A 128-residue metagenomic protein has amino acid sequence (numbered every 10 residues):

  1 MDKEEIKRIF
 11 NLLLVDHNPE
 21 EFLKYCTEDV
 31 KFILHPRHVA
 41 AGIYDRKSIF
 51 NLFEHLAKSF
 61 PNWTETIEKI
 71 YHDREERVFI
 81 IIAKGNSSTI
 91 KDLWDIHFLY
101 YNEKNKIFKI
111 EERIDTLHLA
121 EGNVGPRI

Functional and structural regions predicted by a protein language model:
M1-E28: Short acidic-aromatic low-complexity motifs
M1-I9, F32, D45-N51, N105: Short charge-dense sequence patches
E4-L14, P36-V39, L52-L56, E112: Short, mixed-charge, low-aromatic patches
L13, F22, I33, T116-H118: Acidic/proline-rich low-complexity IDRs
P19, L23, T27-R74: A solvent-exposed, acidic/Ser-Thr-rich amphipathic alpha-helical stretch
N51, H55-I128: A beta-strand edge to alpha-helix "cap/lid" segment located at domain peripheries
